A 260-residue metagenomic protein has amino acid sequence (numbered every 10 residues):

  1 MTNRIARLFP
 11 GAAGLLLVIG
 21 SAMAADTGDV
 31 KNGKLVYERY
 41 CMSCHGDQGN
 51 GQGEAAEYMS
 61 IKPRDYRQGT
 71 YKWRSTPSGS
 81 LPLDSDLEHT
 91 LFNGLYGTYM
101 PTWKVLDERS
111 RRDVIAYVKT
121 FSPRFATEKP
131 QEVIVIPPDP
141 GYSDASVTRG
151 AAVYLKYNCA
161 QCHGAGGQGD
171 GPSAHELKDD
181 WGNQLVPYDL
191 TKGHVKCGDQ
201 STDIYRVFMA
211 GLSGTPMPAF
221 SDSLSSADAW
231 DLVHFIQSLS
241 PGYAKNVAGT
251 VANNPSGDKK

Functional and structural regions predicted by a protein language model:
T2-A12: Bacterial N-terminal signal peptides that target proteins for export
P10-G20: Bacterial N-terminal signal peptides
A22-V36, F125-L155, H194, Y243-N253 (+1 more regions): Electrostatic cytochrome c docking/interface patches
A24-D29, S43-G69, F125-S143, D189-L190: His/Cys-centered metal/cofactor-coordination and adjacent catalytic loops
T27-G46, Y142-Q168, H175-D180: Sequence/structural segment immediately N-terminal to covalent heme-attachment motifs in c-type and related
K31-R39, T148-A160, G198-D203, A210 (+3 more regions): Sequence context surrounding c-type heme c attachment/ligation sites in exported
N50-G51, G97-P101, Y117-V133, A145 (+7 more regions): Inter-heme linker and motif-flanking segments adjacent to c-type heme-binding CXXCH motifs in c-type cytochromes
E57-K104, R111-V114, V118, E176-S221 (+1 more regions): Extracytoplasmic electron-transfer domains, predominantly the class I c-type cytochrome c fold
